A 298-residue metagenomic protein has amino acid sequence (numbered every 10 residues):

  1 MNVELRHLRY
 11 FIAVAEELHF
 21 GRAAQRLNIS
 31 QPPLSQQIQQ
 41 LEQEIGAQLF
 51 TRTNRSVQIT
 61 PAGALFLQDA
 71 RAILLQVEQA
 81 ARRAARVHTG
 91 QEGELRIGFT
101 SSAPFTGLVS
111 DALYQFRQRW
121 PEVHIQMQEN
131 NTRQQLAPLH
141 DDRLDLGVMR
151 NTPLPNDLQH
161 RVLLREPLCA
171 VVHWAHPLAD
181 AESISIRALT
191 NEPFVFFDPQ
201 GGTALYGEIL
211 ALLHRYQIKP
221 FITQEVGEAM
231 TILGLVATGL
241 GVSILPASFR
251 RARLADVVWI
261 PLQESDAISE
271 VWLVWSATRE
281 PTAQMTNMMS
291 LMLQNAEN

Functional and structural regions predicted by a protein language model:
M1-Q37, F66: N-terminal short secondary-structure element
Q31-P32, R82, H88-W120, H124-A137: N-terminal winged-helix
E42-I59: A short LG(V/I)-centered, amphipathic sequence patch enriched for acidic residue(s) preceding the LG motif
T89, H160-L168, V172-F194, M285: Flexible hinge/capping segments at coil-to-helix
R96-F99, P177, I184-A204, L293: Short loop->beta-strand "edge-of-pocket" segments that line small-molecule binding or catalytic clefts across diverse
T106-G107, F194-Y216, P281-M289: Secondary-structure junction motif
N131-L144, M149, Q200-I260: Hydrophobic hinge/microswitch elements
L240, V257-N298: A late-sequence structural motif
